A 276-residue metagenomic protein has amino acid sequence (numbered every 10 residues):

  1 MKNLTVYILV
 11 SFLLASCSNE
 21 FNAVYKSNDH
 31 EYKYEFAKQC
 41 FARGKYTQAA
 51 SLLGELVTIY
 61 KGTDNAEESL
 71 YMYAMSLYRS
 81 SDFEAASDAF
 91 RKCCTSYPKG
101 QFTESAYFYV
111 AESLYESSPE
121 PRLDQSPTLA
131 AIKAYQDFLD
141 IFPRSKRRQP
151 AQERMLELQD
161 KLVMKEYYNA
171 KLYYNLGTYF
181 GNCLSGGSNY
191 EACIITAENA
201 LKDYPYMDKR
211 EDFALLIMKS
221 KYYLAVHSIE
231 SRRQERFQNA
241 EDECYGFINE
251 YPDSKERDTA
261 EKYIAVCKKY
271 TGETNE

Functional and structural regions predicted by a protein language model:
M1-C17: Sec-dependent bacterial lipoprotein signal peptides
L13, C17-E276: Acidic, polar-rich low-complexity tracts and alpha-helical solenoid repeat scaffolds
